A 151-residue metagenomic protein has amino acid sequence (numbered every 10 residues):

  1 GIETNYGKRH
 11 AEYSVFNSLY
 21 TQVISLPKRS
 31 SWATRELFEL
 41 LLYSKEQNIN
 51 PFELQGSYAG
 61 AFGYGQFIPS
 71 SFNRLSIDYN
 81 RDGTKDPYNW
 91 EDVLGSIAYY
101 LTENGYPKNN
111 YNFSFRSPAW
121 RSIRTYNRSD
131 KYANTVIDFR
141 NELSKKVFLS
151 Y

Functional and structural regions predicted by a protein language model:
G1-Y151: Catalytic glycan-binding domains that act on GlcNAc-containing polysaccharides
